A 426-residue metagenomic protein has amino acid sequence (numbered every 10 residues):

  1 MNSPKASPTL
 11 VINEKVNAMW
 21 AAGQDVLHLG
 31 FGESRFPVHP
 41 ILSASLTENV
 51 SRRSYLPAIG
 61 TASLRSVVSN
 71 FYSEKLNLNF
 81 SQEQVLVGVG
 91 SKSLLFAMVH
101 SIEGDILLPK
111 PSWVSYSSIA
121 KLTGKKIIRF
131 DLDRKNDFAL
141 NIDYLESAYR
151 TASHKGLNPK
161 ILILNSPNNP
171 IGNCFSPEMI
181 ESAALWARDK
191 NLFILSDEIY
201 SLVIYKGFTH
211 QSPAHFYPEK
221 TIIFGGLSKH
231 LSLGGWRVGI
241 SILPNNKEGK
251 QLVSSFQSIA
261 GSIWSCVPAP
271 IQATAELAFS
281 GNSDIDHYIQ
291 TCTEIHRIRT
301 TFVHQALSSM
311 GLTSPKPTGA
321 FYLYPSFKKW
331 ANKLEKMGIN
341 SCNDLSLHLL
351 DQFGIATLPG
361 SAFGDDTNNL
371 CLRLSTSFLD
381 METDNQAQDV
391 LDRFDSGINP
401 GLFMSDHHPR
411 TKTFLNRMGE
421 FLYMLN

Functional and structural regions predicted by a protein language model:
N2-V89, A97, D133, F279-N282 (+4 more regions): N-terminal small-domain helix-loop-helix segment of the aminotransferase-like
E74, L334-I339, H348-T357, S361-N426: PLP-dependent enzyme catalytic core of the Aspartate aminotransferase-like
S101-A120: Conserved PLP-anchoring active-site segment centered on the Schiff-base-forming lysine
L108, R129, I194-S196, T357-P359: Hydrophobic residues in well-ordered beta-strands that form the structural core
T123, D189-K190, M310, F353: Helix C-cap/helix->beta junction micro-motif
L132-T209: Active-site phosphate-binding strand-loop segment of PLP-dependent enzymes
E219-E294, H304-L307, N416: Conserved core segment of the aminotransferase class I/II
E276, Q290-H304, S308, S314-K333: Conserved glycine-rich beta-strand-loop-beta hairpin in the small C-terminal domain of fold type I
